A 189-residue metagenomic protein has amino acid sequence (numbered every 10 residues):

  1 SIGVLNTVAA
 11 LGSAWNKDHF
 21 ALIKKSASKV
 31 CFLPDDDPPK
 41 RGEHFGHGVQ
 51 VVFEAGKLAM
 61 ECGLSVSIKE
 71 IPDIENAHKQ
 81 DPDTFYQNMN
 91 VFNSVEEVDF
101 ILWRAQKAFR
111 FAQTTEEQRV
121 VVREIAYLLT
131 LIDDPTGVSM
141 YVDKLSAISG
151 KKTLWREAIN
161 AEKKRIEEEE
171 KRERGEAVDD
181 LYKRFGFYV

Functional and structural regions predicted by a protein language model:
S1-R172, Y188: TOPRIM fold recognition
K171-V189: Acidic, low-complexity intrinsically disordered tails
